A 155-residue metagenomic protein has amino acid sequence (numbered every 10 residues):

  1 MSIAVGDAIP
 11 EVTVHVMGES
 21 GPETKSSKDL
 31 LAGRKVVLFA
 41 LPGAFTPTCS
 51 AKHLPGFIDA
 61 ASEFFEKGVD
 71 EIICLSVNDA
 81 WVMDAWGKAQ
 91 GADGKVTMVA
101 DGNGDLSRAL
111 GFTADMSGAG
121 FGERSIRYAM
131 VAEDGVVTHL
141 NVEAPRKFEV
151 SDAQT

Functional and structural regions predicted by a protein language model:
M1-T155: Chalcogenol-based redox active-site neighborhoods
